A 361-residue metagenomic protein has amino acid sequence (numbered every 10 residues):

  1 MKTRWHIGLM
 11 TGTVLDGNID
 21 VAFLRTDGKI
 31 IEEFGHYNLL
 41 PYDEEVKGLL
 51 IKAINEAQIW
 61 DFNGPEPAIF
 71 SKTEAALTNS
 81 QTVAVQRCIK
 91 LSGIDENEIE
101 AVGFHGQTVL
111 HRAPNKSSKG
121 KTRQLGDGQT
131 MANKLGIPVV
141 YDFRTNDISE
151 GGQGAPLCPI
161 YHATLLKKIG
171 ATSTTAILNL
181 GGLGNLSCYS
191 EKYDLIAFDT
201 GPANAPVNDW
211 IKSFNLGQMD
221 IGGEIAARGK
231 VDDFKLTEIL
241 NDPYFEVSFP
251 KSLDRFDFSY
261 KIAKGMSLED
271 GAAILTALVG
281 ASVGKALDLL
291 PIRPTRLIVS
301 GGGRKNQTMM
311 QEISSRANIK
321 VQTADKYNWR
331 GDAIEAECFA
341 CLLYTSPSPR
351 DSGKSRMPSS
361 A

Functional and structural regions predicted by a protein language model:
T13-L24, H36-K52, K134, V140-K168 (+1 more regions): Glycine-rich phosphate-binding loop plus the immediately following alpha-helix
R25-S80: Glycine-rich nucleotide/cofactor/substrate-binding loop typically near the N-terminus or early in the first domain
D61-L125: Short beta-strand-loop/turn "lid" adjacent to the catalytic site in phosphate-handling enzymes
E98-H105, R293-G302: Short glycine-rich phosphate-binding loop at a beta-alpha junction
E100-I160: Glycine-rich phosphate-binding loop and adjoining helix at the ATP-binding site of ATP-dependent phosphoryl-transfer
L216-R296, Q307-N318: A contiguous, well-structured pocket-lining segment that forms one wall/lid of small-molecule binding clefts in soluble
R316-C338: Conserved phosphate-binding/catalytic loops in two-lobed NTP-binding clefts
Y344-G353: Conserved small/polar residues in nucleotide/adenosyl-binding loops
